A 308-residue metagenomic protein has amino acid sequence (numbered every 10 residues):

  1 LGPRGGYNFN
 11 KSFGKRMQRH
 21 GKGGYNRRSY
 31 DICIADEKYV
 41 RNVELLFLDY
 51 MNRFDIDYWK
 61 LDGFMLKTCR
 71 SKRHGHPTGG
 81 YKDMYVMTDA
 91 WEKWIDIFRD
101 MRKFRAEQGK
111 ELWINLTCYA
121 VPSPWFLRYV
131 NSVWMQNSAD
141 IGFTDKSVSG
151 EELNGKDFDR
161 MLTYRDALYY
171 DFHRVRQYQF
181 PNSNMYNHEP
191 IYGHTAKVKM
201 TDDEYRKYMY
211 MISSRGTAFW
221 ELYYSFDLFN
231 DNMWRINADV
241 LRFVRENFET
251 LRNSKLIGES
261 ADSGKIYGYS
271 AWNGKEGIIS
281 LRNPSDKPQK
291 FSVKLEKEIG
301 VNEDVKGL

Functional and structural regions predicted by a protein language model:
L1-F54, S138-A139, F143-L153: Active-site-adjacent "subsite" loops/lids of carbohydrate-active enzymes
G2-G6, F64-L66, T117-V121, S225: Active-site beta-loop-alpha junctions enriched in small/polar residues
N8-S12, C69-T78, P124-S132, D231-W234: Histidine/acidic-residue-rich catalytic or RNA/ligand-binding cores of hydrolases and nuclease-related proteins
K15-R16, G23, H74-M84, S260-Y269: Carbohydrate-binding/catalytic loop surfaces
Y25-E44, T78-K93, Y192-K199: The substrate-binding groove and active-site-proximal loops of carbohydrate-active enzymes, especially glycoside
N42-T78: Active-site groove signature of glycoside hydrolases
W94-L308: Active-site-proximal substrate-binding groove within the catalytic cores of carbohydrate-active enzymes
